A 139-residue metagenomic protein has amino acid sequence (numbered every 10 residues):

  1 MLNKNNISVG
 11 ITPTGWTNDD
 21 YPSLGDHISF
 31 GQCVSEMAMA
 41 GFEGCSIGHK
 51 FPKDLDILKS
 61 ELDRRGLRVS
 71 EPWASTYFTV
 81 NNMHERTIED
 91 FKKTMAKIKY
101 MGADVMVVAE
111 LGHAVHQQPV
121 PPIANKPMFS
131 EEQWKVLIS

Functional and structural regions predicted by a protein language model:
M1-V105, K126-I138: N-terminal pre-domain/capping segments
D19-Y21, A114-P119: Short acidic/His/Gly/Ser-rich catalytic and metal-binding motifs that mark active-site loops of diverse hydrolases
L62, A109-A114: Short glycine-enriched loops at secondary-structure junctions
T79-V80, H113-V115: Short, small-residue-enriched loops and turns at beta-alpha junctions that line or gate enzyme active sites
A109, P119, V136-S139: Divalent metal-binding pocket/active-site signature
Q117-F129: Short, flexible helix-coil linker/hinge segments at the edges of structured domains or between repeats
